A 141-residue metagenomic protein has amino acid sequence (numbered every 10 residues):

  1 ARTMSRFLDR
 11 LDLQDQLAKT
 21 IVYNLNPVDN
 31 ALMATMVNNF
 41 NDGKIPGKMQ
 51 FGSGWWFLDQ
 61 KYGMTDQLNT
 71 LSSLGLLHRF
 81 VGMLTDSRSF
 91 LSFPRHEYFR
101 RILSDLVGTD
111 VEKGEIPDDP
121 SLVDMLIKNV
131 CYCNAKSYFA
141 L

Functional and structural regions predicted by a protein language model:
A1, F57, H96: Flexible, glycine- and charge-enriched loops at secondary-structure boundaries
A1-K19, V28-P46, G63-M83, F99-G108 (+1 more regions): Histidine/acidic residue-rich metal-binding segments in metalloenzymes
S5, S53, S72-S73, S87-S92 (+3 more regions): Generic serine detector
T20-L25, G52-G54, L77-R95: Short acidic/histidine-rich active-site segments
N26, K48-L68, P117-F139: C-terminal helical cap
P27-L32, L58-Y62, S89-S92: Flexible loop/turn segments at secondary-structure boundaries
L77-H78, R95-L141: Mid-to-C-terminal alpha-helical segments outside catalytic/metal-binding sites
